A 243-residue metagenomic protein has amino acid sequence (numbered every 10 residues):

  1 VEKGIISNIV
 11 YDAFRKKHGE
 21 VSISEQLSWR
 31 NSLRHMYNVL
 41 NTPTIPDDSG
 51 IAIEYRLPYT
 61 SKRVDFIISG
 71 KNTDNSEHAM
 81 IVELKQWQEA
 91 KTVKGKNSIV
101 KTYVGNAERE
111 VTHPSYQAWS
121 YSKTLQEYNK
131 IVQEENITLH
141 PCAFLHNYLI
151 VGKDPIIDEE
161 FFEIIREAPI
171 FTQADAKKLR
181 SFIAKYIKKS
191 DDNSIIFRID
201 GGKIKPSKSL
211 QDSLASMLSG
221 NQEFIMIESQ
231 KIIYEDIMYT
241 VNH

Functional and structural regions predicted by a protein language model:
V1-D200: Accessory nucleic-acid engagement/destabilization modules that flank
K185, K189-N221: The feature marks a conserved, polyanion-engaging helical scaffold used by nucleic-acid processing enzymes and innate
P206-L210, S216-H243: N-terminal pre-P-loop "Q-motif" helix
